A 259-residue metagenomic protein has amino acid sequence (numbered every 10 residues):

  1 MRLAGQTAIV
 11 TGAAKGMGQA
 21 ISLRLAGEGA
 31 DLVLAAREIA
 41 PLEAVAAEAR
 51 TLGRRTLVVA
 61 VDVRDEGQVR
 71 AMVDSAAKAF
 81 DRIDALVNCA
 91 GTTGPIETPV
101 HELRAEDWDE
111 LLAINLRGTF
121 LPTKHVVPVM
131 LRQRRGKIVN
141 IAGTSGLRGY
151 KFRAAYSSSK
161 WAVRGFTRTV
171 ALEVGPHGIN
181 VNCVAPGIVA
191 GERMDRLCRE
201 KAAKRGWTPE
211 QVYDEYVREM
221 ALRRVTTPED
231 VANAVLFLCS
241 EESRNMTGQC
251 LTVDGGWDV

Functional and structural regions predicted by a protein language model:
R2, F80, F120, R135 (+2 more regions): C-terminal substrate-recognition "lid" of short-chain dehydrogenase/reductases
T7, A14-K15: Conserved glycine-rich cofactor-binding loop
I96-V100, R104-L112, I138, Y216: Substrate-binding pocket helix/loop in short-chain dehydrogenase/reductase
T123, S159, T167: Active-site helix of classical SDR
P128, L172-E173, R244: Alpha-helical segment proximal to the catalytic Tyr-Lys
G143: Residue(s) in the substrate-gating loop at a strand-loop-helix junction that position the organic substrate next
G175, N180, M246-G248: Short, small/polar-rich loop/turn modules that mediate ligand/substrate recognition or access, typified
